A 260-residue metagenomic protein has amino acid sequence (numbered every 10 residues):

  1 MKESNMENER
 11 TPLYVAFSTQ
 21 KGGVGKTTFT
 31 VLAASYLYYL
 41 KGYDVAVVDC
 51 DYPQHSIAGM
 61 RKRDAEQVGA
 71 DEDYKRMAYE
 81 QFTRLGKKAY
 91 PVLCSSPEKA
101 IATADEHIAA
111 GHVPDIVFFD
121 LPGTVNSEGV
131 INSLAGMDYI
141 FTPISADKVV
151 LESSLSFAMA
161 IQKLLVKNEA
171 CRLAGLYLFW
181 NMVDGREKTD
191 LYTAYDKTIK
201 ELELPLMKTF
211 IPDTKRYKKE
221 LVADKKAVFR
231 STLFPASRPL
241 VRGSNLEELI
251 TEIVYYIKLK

Functional and structural regions predicted by a protein language model:
M1-Y14, V254, K258-K260: Acidic-aromatic/histidine active-site loop/patch
N5-Y39, Y43: Walker A (P-loop) phosphate-binding motif
S18-V24, Y39-V117: P-loop/Walker-type NTP enzyme "switch/lid" segment
H112-G129: Glycine-rich phosphate-binding loop used to anchor ATP phosphates in small-molecule kinases, encompassing both
G129-K148: Inter-motif core of Ras-like GTPase G domains
S154-A170: Conserved C-terminal guanine-recognition region of P-loop GTPase G domains, centered on the G4
M182-S231: Beta-strand-loop-alpha "switch" segments that mediate conformational coupling across diverse proteins
K218-I250: Inter-lobe coupling/hinge region of RecA-like P-loop helicase motors
